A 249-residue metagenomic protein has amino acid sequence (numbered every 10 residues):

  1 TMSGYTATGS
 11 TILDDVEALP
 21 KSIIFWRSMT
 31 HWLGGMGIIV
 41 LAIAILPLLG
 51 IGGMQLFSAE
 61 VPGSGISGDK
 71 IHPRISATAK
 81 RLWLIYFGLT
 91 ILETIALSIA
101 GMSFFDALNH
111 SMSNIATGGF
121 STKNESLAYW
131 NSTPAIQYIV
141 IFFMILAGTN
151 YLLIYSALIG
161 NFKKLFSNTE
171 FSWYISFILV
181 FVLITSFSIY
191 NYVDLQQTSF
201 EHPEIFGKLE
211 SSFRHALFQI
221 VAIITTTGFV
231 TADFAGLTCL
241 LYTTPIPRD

Functional and structural regions predicted by a protein language model:
T1-D249: Membrane-proximal intracellular helices of multi-pass ion channels
